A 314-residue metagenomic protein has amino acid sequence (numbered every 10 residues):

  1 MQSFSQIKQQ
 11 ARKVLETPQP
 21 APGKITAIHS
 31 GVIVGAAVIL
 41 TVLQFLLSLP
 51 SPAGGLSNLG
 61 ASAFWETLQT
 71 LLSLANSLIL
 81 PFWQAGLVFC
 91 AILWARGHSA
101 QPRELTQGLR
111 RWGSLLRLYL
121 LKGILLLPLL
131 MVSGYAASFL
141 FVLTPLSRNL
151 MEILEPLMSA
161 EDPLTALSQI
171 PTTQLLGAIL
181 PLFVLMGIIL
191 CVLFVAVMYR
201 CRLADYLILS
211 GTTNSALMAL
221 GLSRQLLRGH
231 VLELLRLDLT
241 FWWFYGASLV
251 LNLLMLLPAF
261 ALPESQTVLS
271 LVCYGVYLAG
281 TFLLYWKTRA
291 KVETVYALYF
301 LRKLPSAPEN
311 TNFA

Functional and structural regions predicted by a protein language model:
M1-A314: Hydrophobic alpha-helical membrane segments
